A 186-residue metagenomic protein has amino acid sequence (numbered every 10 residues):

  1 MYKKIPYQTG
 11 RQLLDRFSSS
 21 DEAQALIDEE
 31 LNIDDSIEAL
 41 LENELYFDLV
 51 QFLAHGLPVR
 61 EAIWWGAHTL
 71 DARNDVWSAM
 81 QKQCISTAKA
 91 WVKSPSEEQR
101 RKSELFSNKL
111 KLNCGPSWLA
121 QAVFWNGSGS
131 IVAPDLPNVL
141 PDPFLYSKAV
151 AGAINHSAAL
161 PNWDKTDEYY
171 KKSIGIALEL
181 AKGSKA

Functional and structural regions predicted by a protein language model:
M1-L112, S128-G129, P134-D135, L140-A186: Short, glycine-biased loop/turn motifs at secondary-structure junctions and in low-complexity Ser/Thr/Pro-rich termini
W118-S128: Alpha-helical transmembrane segments of helical membrane proteins, especially in multi-pass transport, channel
